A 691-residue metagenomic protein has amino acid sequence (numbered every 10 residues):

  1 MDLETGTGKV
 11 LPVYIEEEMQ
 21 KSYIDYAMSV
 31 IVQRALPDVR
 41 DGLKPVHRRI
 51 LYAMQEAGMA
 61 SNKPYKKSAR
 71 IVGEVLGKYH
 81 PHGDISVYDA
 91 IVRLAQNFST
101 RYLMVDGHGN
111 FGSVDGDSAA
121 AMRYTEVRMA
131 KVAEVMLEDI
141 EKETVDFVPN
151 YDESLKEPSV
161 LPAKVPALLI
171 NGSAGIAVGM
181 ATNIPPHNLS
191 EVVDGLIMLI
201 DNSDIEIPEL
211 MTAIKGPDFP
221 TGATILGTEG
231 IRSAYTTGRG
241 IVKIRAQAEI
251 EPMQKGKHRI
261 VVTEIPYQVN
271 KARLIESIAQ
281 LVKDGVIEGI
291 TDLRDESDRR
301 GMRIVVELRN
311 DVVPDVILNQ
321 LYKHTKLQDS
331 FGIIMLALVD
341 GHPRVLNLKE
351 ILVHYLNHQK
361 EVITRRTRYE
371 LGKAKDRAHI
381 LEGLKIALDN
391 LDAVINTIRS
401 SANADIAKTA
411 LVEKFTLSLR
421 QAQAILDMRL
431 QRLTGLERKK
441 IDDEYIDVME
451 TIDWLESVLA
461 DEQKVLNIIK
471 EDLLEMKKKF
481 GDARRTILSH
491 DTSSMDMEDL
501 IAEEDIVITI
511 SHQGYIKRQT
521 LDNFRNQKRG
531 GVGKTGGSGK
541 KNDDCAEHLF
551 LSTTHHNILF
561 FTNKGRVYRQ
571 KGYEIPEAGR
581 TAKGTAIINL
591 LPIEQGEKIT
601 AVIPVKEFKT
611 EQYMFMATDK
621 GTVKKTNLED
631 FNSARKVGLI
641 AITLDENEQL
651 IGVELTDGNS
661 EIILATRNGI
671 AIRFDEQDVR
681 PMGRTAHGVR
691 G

Functional and structural regions predicted by a protein language model:
M1-K243, R303-V305, R529-S538, D543 (+2 more regions): Catalytic phosphate-handling regions of large nucleic-acid enzymes and associated NTPases
G6-L11, T182-G691: C-terminal interaction appendages of subunits in large macromolecular complexes
